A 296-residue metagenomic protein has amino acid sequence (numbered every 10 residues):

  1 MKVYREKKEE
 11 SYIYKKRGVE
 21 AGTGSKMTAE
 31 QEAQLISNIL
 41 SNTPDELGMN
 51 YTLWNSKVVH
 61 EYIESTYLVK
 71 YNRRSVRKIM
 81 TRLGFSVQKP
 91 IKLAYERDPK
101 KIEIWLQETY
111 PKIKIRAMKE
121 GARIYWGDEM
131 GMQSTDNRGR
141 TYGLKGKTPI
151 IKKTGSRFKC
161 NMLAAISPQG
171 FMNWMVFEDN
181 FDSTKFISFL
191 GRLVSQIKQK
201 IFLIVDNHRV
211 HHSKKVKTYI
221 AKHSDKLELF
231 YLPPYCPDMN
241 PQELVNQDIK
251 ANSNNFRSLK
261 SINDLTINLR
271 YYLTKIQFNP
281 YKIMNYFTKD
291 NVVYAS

Functional and structural regions predicted by a protein language model:
M1-K7, N72-G84: Major-groove recognition helix of helix-turn-helix-like DNA-binding domains
M1-S11, T28-E32: Double-stranded DNA-binding cores of transcription factors and transposases
I13-K26, K78-A117, D136-R140, L144: Basic, flexible linker segments flanking DNA-binding modules in nucleic acid-interacting mobile-element proteins
V19-Y71, M118-E120, T274: A short, amphipathic alpha-helix used for macromolecular contacts
M27, D206-N207, K214, F230-N252 (+1 more regions): RNase H-like two-metal-ion nuclease catalytic core shared by retroviral integrases and related mobile-element nucleases
I91, T148-S156, A221-P241, S258: RNase H-like polynucleotidyl transferase catalytic core
Q107-G191, N291-A295: Extended, low-complexity cationic-aromatic segments
E120-I124, E243-S296: C-terminal anion-handling pockets and recognition modules
